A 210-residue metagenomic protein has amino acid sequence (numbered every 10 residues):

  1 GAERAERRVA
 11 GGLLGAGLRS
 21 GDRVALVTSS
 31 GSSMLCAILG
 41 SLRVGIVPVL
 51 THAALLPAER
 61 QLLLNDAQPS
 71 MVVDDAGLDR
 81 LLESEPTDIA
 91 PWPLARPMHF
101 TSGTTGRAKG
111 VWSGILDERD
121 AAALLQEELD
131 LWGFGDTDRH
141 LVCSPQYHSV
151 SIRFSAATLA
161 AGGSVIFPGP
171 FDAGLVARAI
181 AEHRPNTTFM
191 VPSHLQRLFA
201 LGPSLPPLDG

Functional and structural regions predicted by a protein language model:
G1, R96-A123: Conserved AMP-binding A3 loop
A2-E6, V24, S41, G45 (+2 more regions): Adenylate-forming
A10-L55: Conserved AMP-binding/adenylate-forming
T28, V49-L62, G163-H183, P192-H194: ATP-dependent adenylate-forming carboxylate-activation enzymes
T28-L39, A54-P57, C143-A160: Conserved coil-to-alpha-helix start sites within the AMP-binding
S29, G77-D79, S144, P185-G210: Adenylate-forming
G77-A95, D120-A123: Flexible, low-complexity linker/hinge segments
A121-R139, Y147-T187, L201: Conserved AMP-binding/adenylation subdomain of ANL enzymes
